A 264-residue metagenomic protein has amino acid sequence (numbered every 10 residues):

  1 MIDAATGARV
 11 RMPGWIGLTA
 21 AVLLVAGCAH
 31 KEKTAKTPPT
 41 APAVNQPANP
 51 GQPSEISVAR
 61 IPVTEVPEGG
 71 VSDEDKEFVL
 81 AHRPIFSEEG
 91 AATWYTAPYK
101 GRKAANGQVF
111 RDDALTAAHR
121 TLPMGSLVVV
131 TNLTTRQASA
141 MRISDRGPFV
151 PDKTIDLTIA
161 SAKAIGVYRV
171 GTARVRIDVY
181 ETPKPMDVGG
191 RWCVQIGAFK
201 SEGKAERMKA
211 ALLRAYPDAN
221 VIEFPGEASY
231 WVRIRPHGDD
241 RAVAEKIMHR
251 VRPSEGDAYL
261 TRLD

Functional and structural regions predicted by a protein language model:
I2-R9, P13-W15, C28-C193, A198-E202 (+4 more regions): Secreted/periplasmic proteins
I16-V25: Bacterial N-terminal signal peptides
K200-D264: Extracytoplasmic
